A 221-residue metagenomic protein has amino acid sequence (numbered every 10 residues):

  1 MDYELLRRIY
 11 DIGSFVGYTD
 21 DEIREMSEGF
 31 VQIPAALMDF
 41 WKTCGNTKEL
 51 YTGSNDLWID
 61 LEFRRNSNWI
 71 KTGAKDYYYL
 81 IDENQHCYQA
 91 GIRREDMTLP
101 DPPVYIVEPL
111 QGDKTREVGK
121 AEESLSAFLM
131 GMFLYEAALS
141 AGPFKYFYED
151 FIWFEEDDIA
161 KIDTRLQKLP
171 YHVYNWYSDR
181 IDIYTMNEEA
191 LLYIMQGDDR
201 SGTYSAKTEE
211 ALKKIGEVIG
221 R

Functional and structural regions predicted by a protein language model:
M1-T115, Y135-S178, M195-D198, E209-R221: A surface-exposed partner-binding patch
E117-K120, Y204: Alpha-helix N-cap/loop-to-helix boundary motif
K120-A137: Catalytic cores of NTP-dependent nucleotidyl/adenyl transfer enzymes across multiple folds
I181-I183, L191-K207: Short cationic amphipathic helices and targeting signals
